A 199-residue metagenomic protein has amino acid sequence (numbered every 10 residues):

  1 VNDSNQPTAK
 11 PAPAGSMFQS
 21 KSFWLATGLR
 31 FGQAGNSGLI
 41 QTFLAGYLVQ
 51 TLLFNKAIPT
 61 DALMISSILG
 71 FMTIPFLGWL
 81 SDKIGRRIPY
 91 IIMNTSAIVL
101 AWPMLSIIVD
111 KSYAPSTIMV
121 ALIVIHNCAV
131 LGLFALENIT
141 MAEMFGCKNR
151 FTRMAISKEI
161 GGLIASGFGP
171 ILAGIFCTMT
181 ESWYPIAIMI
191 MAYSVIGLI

Functional and structural regions predicted by a protein language model:
S20-G70, A165-G169: Extracytoplasmic gate region of multi-pass secondary transporters
T73-R86: Helix-to-loop junctions at the C-terminal end of transmembrane segments in multipass secondary transporters
K83-T95: Cytoplasmic membrane-interface "Motif A"-like loop-to-helix N-cap segments of 12-TM Major Facilitator Superfamily
T95-Y113: C-terminal ends and interior cores of transmembrane alpha-helices in multi-pass membrane transporters/permeases
P115-G132: Hydrophobic core of transmembrane alpha-helices in multi-pass small-molecule transporters, especially MFS/SLC-type
G132-F145: Intracellular juxtamembrane helix-capping segments at the cytosolic ends of symmetry-related transmembrane helices
C147-T180: A late C-terminal transmembrane helix in Major Facilitator Superfamily
I175-A192: A membrane-interface helix-boundary motif in multi-pass transporters
